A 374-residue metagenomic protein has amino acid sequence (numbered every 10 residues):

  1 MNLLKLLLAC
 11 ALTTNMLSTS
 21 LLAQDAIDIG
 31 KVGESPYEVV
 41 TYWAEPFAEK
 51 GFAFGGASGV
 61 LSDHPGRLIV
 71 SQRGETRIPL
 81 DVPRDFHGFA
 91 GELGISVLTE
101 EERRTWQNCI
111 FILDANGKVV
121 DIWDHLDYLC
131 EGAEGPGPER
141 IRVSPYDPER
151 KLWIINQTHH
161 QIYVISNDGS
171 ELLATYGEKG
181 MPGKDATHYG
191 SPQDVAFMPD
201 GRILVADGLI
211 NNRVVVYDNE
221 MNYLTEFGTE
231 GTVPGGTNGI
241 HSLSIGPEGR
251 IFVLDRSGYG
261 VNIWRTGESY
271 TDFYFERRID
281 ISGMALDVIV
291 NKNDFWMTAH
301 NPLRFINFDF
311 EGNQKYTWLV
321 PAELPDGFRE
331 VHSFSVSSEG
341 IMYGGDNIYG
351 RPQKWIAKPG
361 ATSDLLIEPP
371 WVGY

Functional and structural regions predicted by a protein language model:
D28-A53: A short helix->beta-strand "capping" segment at the edge of beta-propeller domains
F47, E75-Y146, G180, A322: Blade-loop segments of beta-propeller domains
G51-H64, W106-N108, D127-P148, M181-R202 (+4 more regions): Beta-rich, blade/repeat-based domains predominating in secreted/periplasmic proteins but also intracellular
R67-I69, K151-W153, R202-V205, R250-V253 (+2 more regions): Conserved beta-propeller blade signature
R73-E75, Q157-T158, N167, G208-I210 (+3 more regions): Short loop/turn segments immediately following the C-termini of beta-strands
Q107-F111, Q161-V164, N212-V215, G260-N262 (+2 more regions): A short loop-to-beta-strand structural motif that recurs across blades of beta-propeller domains
F252-W264, R278-W318: Loop/turn-rich, solvent-exposed surfaces of beta-rich toroidal or solenoidal domains
F328-Y374: Blade-level signature of beta-propeller repeat domains, shared across WD40, Kelch, NHL, RCC1 and BNR/Asp-box propellers
